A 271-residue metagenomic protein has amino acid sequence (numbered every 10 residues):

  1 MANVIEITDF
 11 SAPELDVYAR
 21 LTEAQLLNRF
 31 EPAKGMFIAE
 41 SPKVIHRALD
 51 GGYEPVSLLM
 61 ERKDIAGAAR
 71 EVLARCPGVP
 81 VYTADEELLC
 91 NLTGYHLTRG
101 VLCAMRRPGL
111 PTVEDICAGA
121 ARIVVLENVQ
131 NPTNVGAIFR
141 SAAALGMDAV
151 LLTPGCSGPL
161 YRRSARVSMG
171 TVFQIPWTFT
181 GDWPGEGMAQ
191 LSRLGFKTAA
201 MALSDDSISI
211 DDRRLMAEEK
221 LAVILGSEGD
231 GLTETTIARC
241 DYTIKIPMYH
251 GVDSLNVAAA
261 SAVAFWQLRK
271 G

Functional and structural regions predicted by a protein language model:
M1-G67, C156-S157: Boundary-proximal intrinsically disordered activation/regulatory segments immediately upstream of a helical core
V4-S11, P80-D85, I175-G185, I244: Short acidic-hydrophobic, aromatic-tinged amphipathic segments that line or gate anion-handling sites
I5, D50, P108-D206: RNA substrate-binding interface of SAM-dependent RNA methyltransferases
G67-G78, T236: Short, aromatic/basic amphipathic alpha-helical patches
L73-H96: Glycine/small-residue-rich loop that forms an oxyanion/phosphate-binding "nest" at active or ligand-binding sites
V101-C103, S141-L145, P159-V172, E234-G271: Structured adenosyl-cofactor binding patch, chiefly the S-adenosyl-L-methionine
A199-V252: Active-site/ligand-binding-proximal alpha/beta "capping" segment
